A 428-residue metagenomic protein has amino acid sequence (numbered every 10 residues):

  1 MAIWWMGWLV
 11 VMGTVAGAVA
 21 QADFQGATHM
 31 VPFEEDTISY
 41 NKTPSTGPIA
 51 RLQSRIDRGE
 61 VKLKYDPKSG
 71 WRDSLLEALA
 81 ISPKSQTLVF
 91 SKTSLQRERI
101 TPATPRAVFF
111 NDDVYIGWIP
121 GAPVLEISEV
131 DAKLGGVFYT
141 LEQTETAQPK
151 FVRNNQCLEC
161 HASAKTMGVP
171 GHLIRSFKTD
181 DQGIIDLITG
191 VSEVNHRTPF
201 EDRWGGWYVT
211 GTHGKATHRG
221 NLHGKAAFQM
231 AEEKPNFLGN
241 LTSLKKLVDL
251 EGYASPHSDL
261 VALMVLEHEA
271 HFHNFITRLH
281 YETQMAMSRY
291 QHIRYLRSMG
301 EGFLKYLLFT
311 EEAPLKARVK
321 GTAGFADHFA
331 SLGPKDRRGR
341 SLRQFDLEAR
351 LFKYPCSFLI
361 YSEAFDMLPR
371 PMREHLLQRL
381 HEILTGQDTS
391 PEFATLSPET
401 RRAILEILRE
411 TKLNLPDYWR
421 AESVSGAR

Functional and structural regions predicted by a protein language model:
A2-A16: Bacterial N-terminal signal peptides
G17-A22: Boundary at the C-terminal end of the N-terminal hydrophobic targeting segment
F24-A122: N-terminal alpha-helical interaction blocks
G47-R51, P67-L75, S243, G302 (+3 more regions): Exposed alpha-helical structural elements
Y65-S69, T104-V108, R153-C157, D186-T189 (+2 more regions): A short linear-motif detector with a strong N-terminal bias
L75-S82, Q86, Y306, T310 (+2 more regions): Generic N-terminal helix/loop capping motif
G117-L308, L351-A427: Sequence context surrounding c-type heme c attachment/ligation sites in exported
L308-L377: Substrate-recognition/cap regions that form aromatic- and gly/pro-loop-enriched pockets for small-molecule ligands
